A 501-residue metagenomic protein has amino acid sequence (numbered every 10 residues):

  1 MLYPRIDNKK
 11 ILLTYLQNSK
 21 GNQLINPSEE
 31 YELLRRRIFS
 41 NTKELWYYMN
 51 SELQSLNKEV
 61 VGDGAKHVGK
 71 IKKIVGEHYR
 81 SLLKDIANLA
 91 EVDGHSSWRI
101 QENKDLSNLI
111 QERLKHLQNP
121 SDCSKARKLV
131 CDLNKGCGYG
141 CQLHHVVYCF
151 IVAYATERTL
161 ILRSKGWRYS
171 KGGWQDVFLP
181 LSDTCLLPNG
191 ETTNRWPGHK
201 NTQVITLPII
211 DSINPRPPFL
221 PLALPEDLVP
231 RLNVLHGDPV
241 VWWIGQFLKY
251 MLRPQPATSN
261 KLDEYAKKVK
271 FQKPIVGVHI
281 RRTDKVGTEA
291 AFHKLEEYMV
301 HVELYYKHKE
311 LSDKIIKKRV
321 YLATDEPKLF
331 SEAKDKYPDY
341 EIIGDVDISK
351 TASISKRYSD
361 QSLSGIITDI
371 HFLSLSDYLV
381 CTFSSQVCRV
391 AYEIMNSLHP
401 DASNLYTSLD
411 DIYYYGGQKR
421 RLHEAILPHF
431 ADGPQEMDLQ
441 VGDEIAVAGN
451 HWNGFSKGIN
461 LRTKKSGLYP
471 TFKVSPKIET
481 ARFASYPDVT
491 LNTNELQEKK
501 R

Functional and structural regions predicted by a protein language model:
M1-E303, H308, D313-K317: Secretory-pathway glycan-assembly enzymes, especially type II membrane glycosyltransferases that use nucleotide-sugar
Q118-S121, F150-I151, Y265-V269, E310-L311 (+5 more regions): Beta-strand elements of modular eukaryotic interaction domains
C149, A153, L160, V276-V278 (+9 more regions): Structural signal for hydrophobic/aromatic residues that build the beta-strand cores of folded beta-sheet domains
R163-K171, Y321, V387-V390, T407-D410 (+1 more regions): Short amphipathic alpha-helical segments embedded in low-complexity Lys/Glu-rich regions
I316-L409, Y413: Donor-binding and catalytic core of enzymes assembling or modifying cell-surface/extracellular glycoconjugates
Y414-E424: Short, basic/aromatic beta-hairpin or loop at an interaction surface
H423-N453, K457, T463-R482, R501: SH3/SH3-like (including bacterial SH3b) beta-barrel domains that bind proline-rich motifs or cell-wall ligands
Y486-R501: Long, low-complexity intrinsically disordered regions
